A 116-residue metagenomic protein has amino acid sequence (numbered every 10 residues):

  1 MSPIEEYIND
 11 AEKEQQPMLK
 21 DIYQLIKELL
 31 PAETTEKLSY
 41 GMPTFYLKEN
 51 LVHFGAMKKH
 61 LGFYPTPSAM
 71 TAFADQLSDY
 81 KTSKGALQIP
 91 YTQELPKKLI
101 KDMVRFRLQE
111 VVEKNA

Functional and structural regions predicted by a protein language model:
M1-A116: Charge-dense, helix-prone N-terminal extensions
